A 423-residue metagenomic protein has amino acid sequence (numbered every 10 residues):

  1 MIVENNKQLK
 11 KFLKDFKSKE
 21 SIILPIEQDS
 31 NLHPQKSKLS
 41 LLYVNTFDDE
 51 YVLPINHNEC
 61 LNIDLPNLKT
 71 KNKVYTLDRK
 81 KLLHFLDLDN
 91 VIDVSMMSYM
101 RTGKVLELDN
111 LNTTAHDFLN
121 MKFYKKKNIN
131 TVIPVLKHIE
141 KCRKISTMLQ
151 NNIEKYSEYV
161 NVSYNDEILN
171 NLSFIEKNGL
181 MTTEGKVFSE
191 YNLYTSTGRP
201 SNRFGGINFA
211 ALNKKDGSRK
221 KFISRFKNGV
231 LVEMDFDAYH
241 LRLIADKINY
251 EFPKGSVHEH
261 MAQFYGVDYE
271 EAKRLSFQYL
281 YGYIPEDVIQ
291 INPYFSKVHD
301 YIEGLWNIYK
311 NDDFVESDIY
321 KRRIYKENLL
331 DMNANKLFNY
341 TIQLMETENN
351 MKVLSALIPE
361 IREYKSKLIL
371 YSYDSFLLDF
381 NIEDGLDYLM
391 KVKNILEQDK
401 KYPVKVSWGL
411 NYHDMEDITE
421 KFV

Functional and structural regions predicted by a protein language model:
M1-D109: Conserved RNase H-like, two-metal-ion catalytic cores of nucleic-acid enzymes
I2-V3, S18, Q28-D48, I55-N58 (+4 more regions): Acidic, glycine-rich two-metal-ion catalytic cores of nucleic acid-processing enzymes
K73-Y75, F123, Y364-I369: Short secondary-structure junctions
L83-F85, D89, D93-K155, I168-N178 (+1 more regions): Helical catalytic core of nucleic-acid polymerases
L88-V91, L368, V404-V406: Generic structural signal for residues in well-ordered beta-strands
M148-V160, E360-L368: Surface-exposed helix-capping loop/turn segments at secondary-structure junctions
V160-N170: Acidic two-metal-ion nuclease catalytic site recognized across multiple nuclease folds, prominently DnaQ/RNase D-T
Y283-V288, V298-Q343, D379, E383-V423: C-terminal polymerase-core module
